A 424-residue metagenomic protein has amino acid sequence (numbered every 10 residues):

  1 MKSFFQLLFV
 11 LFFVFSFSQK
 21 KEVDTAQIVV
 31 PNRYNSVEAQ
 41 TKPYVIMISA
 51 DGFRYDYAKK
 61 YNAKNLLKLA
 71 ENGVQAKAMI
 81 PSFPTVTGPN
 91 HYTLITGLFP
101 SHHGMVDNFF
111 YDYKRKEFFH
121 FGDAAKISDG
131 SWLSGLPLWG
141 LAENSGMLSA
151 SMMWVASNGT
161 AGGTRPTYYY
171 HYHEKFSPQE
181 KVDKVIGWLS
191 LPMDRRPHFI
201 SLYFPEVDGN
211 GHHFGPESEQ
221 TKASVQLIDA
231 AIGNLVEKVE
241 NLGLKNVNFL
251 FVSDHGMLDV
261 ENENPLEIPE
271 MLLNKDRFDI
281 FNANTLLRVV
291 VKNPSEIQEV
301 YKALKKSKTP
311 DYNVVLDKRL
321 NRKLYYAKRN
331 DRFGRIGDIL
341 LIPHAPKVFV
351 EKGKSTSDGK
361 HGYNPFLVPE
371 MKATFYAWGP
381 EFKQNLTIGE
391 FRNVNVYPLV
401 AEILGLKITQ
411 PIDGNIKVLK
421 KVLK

Functional and structural regions predicted by a protein language model:
M1-T25: Bacterial Sec-dependent N-terminal signal peptides
S18-V37, T41: Sec-dependent signal peptide cleavage junction
E22-T25, A124, T285, K318: Coil residues (strongly favoring Ser/Thr
T41-I46, E71-A76, N144-A150, D194-I200 (+4 more regions): Loop/turn elements at helix/coil->beta-strand transitions in domains of secreted/extracellular proteins
K42, G52-D194, V396, I416-V422: Active-site-proximal alpha/beta segments of enzymes that process anionic O-linked groups
M47, N65, L227-I268: Metal-dependent active-site segment of extracytoplasmic phospho-/sulfohydrolases and closely related
Q179-S190, V207-V247, E299-Y301, V400: A long, amphipathic alpha-helix that forms part of the scaffold/cap immediately adjacent to metal-dependent active
F281-T387, F391-L399: Active-site neighborhoods of enzymes that stabilize oxyanions during catalysis
